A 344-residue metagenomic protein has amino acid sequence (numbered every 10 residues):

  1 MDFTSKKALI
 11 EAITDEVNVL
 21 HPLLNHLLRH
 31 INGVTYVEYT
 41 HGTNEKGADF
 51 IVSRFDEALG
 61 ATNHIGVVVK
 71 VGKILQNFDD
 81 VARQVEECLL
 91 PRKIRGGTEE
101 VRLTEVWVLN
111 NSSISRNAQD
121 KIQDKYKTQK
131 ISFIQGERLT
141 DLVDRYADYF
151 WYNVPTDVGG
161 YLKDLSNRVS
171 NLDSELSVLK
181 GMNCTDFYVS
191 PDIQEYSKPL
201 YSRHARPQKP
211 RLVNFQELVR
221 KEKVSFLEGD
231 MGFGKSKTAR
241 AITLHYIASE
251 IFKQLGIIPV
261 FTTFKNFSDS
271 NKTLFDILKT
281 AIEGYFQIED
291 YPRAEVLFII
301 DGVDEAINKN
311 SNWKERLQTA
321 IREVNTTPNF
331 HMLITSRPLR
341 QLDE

Functional and structural regions predicted by a protein language model:
M1-E175: Mixed-charge (Asp/Glu-Lys/Arg
K121, T128, F133, T156-F187 (+1 more regions): P-loop NTPase signaling cores
